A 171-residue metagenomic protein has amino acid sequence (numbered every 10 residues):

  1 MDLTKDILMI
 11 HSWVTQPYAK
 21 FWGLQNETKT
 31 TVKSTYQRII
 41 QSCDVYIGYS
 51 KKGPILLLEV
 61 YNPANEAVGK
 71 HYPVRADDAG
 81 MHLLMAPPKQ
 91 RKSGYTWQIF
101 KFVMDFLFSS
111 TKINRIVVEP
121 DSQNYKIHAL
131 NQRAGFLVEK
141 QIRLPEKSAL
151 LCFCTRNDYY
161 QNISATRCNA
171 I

Functional and structural regions predicted by a protein language model:
M1-M9: A short beta-loop-alpha structural element at the N-terminal edge of CoA-dependent acyl/N-acetyltransferase catalytic
L24-V45: Active-site rim helix/loop that mediates acceptor-substrate recognition in acyltransferases
I47, G53-E66: Conserved beta-strand in the GNAT
V60-L83, P87-R91, Y95: Conserved acyl-donor/pantetheine-binding loop and adjacent beta-alpha core of acyl/acetyltransferases and related
D77, L144-I171: C-terminal "cap" of GNAT-fold acetyltransferases
K92-F106, A129, R133: Conserved acetyl-CoA-binding loop-helix of GNAT-fold acetyltransferases
S109-P120: Conserved GNAT acetyl-CoA-binding A-motif
S122-K140: Conserved active-site alpha-helix within GNAT-family acetyltransferase domains
